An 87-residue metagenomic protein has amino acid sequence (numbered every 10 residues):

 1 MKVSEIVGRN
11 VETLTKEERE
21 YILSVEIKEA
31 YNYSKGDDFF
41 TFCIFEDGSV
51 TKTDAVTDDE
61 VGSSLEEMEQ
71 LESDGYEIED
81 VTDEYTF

Functional and structural regions predicted by a protein language model:
K2-I22: Negatively charged, low-complexity tracts enriched in Asp/Glu with abundant Ser/Thr
K16-F87: Acidic, low-complexity, intrinsically disordered interaction modules
